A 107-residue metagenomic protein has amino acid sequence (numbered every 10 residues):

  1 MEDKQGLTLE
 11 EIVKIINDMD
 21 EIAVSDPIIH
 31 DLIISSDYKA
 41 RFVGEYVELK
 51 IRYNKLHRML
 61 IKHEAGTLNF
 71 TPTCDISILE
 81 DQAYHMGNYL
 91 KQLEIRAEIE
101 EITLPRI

Functional and structural regions predicted by a protein language model:
T8-I12: Hydrophobic face of amphipathic alpha-helices
V13-I107: Extended, charge-rich alpha-helical interface modules
